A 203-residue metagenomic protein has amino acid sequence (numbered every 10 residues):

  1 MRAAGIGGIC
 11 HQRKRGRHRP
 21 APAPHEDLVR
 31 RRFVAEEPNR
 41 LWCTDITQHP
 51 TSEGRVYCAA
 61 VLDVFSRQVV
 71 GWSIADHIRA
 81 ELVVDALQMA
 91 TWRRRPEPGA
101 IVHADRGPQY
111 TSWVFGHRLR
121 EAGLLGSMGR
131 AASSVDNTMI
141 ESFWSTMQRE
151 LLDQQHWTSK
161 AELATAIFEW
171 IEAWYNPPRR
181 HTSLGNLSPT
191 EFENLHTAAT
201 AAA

Functional and structural regions predicted by a protein language model:
M1-A203: Charged DNA-binding/catalytic regions of mobile-element recombinases
